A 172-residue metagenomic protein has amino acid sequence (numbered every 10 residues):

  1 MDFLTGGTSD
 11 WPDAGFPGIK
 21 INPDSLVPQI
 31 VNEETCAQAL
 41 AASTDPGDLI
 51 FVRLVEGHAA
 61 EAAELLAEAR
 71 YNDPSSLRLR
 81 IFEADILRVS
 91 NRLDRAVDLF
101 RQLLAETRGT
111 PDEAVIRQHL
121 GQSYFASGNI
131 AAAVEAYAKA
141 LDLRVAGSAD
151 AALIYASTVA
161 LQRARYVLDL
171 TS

Functional and structural regions predicted by a protein language model:
M1-A67, Y71-D73, V89, D169-S172: N-terminal alpha-helical interaction modules that lie
A37, R70, L104-T107, L141 (+1 more regions): A conserved position within tetratricopeptide repeats
A41, S75, D112, A152-A156: Structural signature of alpha-solenoid helical repeat junctions
G47-E56, A67-V115: Alpha-helical adaptor scaffolds
D48, F82, H119, A126 (+2 more regions): "A position-specific structural signal for the A-helix of alpha-solenoid helical repeats
R92-R95, G128-A131, V159-S172: Alpha-helical linker/edge segments of TPR/alpha-solenoid repeat scaffolds and analogous pre-/post-domain helices
